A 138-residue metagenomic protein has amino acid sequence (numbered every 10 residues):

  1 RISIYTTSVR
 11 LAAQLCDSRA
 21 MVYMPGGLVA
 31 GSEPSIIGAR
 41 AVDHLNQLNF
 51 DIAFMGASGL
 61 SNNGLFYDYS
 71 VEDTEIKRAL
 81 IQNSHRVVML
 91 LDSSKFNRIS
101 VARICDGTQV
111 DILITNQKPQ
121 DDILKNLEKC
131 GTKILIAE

Functional and structural regions predicted by a protein language model:
R1-S3: Conserved S-adenosyl-L-methionine
Y5, R10-E138: Conserved phosphate- and dinucleotide-binding cores of soluble alpha/beta proteins, encompassing both enzyme active
